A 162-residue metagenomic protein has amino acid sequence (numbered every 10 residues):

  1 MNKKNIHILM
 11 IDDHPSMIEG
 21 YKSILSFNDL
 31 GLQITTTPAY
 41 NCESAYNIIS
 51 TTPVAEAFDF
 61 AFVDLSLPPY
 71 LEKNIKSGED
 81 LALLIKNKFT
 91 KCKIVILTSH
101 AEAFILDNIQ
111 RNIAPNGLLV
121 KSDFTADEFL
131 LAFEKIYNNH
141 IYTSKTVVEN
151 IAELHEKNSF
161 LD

Functional and structural regions predicted by a protein language model:
N5-L25: Conserved acidic segment of CheY-like receiver
P38-F60, Y70: Acidic, metal-coordinating helix/loop segments flanking the phosphotransfer/catalytic sites of two-component signaling
A57-F60, N87-K93: His-Asp phosphorelay/catalytic-motif detector in bacterial-type signaling
S66-E72: The short loop immediately C-terminal to the conserved phospho-acceptor aspartate in CheY-like receiver
E72-K91, N108-R111: Short amphipathic alpha-helix used as the core "switch/output" element in two-component signaling
H100-A103: Short, conserved "switch-loop" micro-motifs in signal-transduction and mechanochemical regulators
D107-R111, P115-G117, D123-D162: Short, flexible helix-to-coil linker/hinge segments that flank and couple to helix-turn-helix
